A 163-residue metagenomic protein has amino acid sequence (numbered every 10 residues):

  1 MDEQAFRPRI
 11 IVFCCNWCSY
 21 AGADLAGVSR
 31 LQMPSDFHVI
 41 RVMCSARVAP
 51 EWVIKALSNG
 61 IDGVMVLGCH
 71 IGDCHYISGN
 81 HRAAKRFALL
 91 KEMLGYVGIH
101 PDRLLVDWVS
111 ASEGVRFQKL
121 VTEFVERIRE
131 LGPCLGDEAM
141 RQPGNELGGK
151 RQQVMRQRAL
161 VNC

Functional and structural regions predicted by a protein language model:
M1-C163: Iron-sulfur-associated redox domains of electron-transfer enzymes in respiratory and anaerobic energy metabolism
